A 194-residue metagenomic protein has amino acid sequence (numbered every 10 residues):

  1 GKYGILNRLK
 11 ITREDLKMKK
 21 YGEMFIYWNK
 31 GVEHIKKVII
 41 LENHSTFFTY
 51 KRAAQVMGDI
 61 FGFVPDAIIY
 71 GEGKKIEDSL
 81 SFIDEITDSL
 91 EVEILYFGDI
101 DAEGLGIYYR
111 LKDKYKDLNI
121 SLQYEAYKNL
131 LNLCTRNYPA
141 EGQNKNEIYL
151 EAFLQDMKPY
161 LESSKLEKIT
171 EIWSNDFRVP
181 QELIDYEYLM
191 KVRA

Functional and structural regions predicted by a protein language model:
G1-E93, E103-L105, Y109-A194: Nucleic-acid enzyme cleavage-core boundary/entry regions
Y96: Terminal peptide-recognition signature
D99: Catalytic palm subdomain of template-directed nucleic-acid polymerases, centered on the conserved carboxylate motif
